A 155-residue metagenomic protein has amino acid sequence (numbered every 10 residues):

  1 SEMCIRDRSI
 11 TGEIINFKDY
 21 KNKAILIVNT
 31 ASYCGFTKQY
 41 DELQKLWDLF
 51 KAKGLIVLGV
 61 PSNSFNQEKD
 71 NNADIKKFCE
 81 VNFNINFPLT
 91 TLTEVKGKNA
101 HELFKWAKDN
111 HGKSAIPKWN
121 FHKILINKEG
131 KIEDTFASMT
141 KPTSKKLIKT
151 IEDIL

Functional and structural regions predicted by a protein language model:
M3-C4: Short, small-residue-biased leader/transition segments that mark boundaries at the very start of proteins
S9, N29-Y33: Amphipathic alpha-helical repeat scaffolds
K23-A24, Y33, T37-V60, E80-F83: Conserved helix-turn-beta segment immediately C-terminal to the redox Cys motif in thioredoxin-like folds
L26-V28, I56-G59, P88-T91: Structural recognition of the beta-strand scaffold that forms the well-ordered cores of secreted hydrolase catalytic
Y33-C34, P61-Q67, T93-K96, S138: Short histidine/acidic/glycine/proline-rich micro-motifs that form metal- and phosphate-coordinating active-site loops
A73-N120: Short, internal strand/loop/helix patches that form the active-site neighborhood or redox-interaction surface
K105, D109-L155: Thiol-/selenol-based redox modules, centered on thioredoxin-like and closely related oxidoreductase domains
